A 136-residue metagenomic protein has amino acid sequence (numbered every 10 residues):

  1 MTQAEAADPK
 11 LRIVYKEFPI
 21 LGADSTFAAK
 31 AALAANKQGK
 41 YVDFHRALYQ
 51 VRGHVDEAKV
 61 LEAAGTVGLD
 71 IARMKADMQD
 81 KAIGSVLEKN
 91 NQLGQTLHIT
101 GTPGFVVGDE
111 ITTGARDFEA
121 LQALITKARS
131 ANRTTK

Functional and structural regions predicted by a protein language model:
M1-E5, L61-K136: C-terminal cap of thioredoxin/glutaredoxin-like
M1-G65, K75, L97-T100, A131-K136: Structural alpha/beta surface segment adjacent to cysteine/selenocysteine redox centers across thiol/disulfide enzymes
